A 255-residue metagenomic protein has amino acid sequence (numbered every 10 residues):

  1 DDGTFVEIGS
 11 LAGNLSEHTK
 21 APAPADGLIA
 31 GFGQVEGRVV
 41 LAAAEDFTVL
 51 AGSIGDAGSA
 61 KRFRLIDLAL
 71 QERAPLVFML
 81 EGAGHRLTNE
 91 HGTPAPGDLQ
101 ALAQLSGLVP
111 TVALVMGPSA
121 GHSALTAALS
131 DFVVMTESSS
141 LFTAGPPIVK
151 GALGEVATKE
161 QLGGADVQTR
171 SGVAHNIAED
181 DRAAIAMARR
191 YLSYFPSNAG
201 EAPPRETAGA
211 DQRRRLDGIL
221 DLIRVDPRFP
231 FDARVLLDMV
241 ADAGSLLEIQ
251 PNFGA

Functional and structural regions predicted by a protein language model:
D1-P118, S123-L125, L129-A144, L153-A255: Terminal-region recognition feature
V149: N-terminal cationic and glycine-rich segments that engage phosphates or anionic surfaces
